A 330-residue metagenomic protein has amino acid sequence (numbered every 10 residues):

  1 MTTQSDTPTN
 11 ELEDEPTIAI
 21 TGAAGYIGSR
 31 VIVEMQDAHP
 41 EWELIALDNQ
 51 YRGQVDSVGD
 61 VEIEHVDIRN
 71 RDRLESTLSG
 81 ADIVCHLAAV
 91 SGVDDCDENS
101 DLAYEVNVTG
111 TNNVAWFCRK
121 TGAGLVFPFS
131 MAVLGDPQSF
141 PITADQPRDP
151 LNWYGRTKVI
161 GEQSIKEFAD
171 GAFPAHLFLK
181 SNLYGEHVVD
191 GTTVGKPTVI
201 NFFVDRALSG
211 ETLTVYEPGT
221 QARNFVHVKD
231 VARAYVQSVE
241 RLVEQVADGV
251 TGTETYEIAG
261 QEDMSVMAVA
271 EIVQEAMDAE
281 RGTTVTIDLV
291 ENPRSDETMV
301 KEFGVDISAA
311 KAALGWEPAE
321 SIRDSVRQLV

Functional and structural regions predicted by a protein language model:
M1-T17, T157: Haloarchaeal acidic low-complexity proteome signature biased toward cell-envelope/secretome components but also
I18-A38: N-terminal Rossmann NAD(P)H-binding glycine-rich loop of SDR-like oxidoreductase domains
T21, L47, V84-L87, L125-M131 (+1 more regions): SDR active-site strand-loop-helix element
D60-N70: Rossmann-fold cofactor-recognition segment
I68-E105: NAD(P)H-binding glycine-rich loop region in Rossmannoid oxidoreductase-like domains and their noncatalytic homologs
E98-D101, E105-N113, V133-Y184, V188-T198: Catalytic helix-loop patch of NAD(P)-dependent Rossmann-fold dehydrogenases
K166-A222, V228-Q237, Q274: NAD(P)-dependent short-chain dehydrogenase/reductase
A207, E211, Y216-V330: C-terminal substrate-binding subdomain of Rossmann-fold SDR/epimerase-dehydratase oxidoreductases
